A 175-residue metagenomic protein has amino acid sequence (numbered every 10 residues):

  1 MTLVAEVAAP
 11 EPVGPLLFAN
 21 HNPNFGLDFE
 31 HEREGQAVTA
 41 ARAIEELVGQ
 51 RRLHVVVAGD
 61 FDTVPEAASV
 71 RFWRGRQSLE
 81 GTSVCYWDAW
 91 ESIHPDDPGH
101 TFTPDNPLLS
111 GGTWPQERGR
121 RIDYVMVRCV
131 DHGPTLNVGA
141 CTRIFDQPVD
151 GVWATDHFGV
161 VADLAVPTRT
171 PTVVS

Functional and structural regions predicted by a protein language model:
M1-F25, Y124: Structured beta-strand-rich core segments of catalytic domains in phosphoester-bond hydrolases
E6, E45-V56, T63-S175: Metal-dependent phosphoester-hydrolase catalytic domains
H21, A58-D60: Active-site flanking residues adjacent to catalytic metal/cofactor-binding acidic residues
N24-L27, D62-T63: Short histidine/acidic/glycine/proline-rich micro-motifs that form metal- and phosphate-coordinating active-site loops
L27-D28, T170: Eukaryotic short linear interaction motifs
D28-R52: A long, amphipathic alpha-helix that forms part of the scaffold/cap immediately adjacent to metal-dependent active
